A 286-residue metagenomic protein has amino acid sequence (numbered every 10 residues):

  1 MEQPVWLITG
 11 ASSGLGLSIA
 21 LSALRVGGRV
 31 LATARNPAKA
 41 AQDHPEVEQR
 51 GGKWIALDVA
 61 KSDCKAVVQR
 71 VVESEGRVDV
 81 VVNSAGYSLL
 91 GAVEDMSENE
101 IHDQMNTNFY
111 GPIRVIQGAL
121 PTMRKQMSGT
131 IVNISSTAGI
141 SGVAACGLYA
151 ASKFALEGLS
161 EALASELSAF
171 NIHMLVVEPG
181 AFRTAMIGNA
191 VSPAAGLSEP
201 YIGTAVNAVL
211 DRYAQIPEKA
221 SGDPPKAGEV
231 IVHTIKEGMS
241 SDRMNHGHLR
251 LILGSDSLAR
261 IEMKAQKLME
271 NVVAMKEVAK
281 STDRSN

Functional and structural regions predicted by a protein language model:
S12-G14: Conserved glycine-rich cofactor-binding loop
V26-Q42: Conserved glycine-rich Rossmann-like NAD(P)H-binding loop of the short-chain dehydrogenase/reductase
V47-S62: Rossmann-fold cofactor-recognition segment
A92-V93, S97-H102: Substrate-binding pocket helix/loop in short-chain dehydrogenase/reductase
I116, S152: Active-site helix of classical SDR
S136: Residue(s) in the substrate-gating loop at a strand-loop-helix junction that position the organic substrate next
A169-H246: SDR active-site lid
